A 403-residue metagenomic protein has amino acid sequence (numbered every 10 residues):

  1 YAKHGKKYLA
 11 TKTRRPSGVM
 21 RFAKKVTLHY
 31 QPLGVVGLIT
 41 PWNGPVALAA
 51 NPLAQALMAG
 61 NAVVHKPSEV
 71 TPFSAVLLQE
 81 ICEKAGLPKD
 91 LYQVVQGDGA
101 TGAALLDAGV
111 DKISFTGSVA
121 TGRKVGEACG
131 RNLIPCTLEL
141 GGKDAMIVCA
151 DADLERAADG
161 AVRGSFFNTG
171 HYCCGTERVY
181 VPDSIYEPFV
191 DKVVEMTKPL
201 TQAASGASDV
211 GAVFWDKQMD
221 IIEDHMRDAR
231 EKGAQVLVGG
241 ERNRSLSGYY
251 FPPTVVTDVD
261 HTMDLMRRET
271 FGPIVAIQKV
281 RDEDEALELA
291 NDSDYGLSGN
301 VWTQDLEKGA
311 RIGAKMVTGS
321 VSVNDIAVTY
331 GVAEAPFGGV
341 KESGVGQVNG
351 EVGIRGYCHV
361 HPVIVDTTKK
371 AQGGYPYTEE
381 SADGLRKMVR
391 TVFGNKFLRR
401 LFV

Functional and structural regions predicted by a protein language model:
Y1-A10, F22-A23: Long amphipathic alpha-helix in the N-terminal Rossmann-like dinucleotide-binding domain of NAD(P)-dependent
R14-R156, V280, F397: Rossmann-like NAD(P) dinucleotide-binding subdomain of oxidoreductase/dehydrogenase enzymes
L57, V64, Q93, P135-T137 (+5 more regions): Structural detector of well-ordered beta-strand residues that form the stable sheet scaffold of enzyme domains
G60, Y92, I113, G142 (+5 more regions): Residue-level signal for inorganic ion chemistry
L106-D107, L140-G142, Y172-C174, A207 (+2 more regions): Short glycine-enriched loop/turn motifs at secondary-structure junctions
A120-D260, V323, G394-F402: ALDH superfamily catalytic-core signature
N243, Y250-V403: Conserved C-terminal structural/oligomerization subdomain of aldehyde/semialdehyde dehydrogenase
